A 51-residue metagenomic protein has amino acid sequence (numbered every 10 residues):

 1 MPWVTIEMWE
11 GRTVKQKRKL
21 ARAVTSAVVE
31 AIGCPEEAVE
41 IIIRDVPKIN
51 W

Functional and structural regions predicted by a protein language model:
M1-W51: A domain-level signal for the structural core that forms small-molecule/cofactor-binding pockets and catalytic centers
